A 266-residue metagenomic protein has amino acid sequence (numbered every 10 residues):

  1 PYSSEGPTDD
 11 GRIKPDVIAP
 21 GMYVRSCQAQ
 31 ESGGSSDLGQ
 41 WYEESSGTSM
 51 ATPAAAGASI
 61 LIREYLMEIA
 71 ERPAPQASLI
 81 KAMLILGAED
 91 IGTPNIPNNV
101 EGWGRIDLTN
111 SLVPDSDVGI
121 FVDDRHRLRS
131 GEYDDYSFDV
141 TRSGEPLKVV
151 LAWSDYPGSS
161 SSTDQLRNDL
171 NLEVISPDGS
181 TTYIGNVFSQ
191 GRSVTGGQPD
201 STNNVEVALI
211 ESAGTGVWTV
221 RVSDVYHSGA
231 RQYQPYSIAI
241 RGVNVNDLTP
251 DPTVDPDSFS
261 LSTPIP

Functional and structural regions predicted by a protein language model:
P1-S26, I85-A88, E145-P157: Catalytic-core segments of hydrolase enzymes
G21-N95: Hydrolase catalytic cores
M22, E89-G92, S154-Y156, D178-S180 (+1 more regions): Acidic glycine-/aspartate-rich tracts in secreted/extracellular proteins
Q28-Q30, S176-S180, N244: Solvent-exposed strand-loop boundary residues in beta-sheet-rich modules
W41-E43, P97, E173-A239: Noncatalytic accessory or regulatory domains flanking protease catalytic cores in secreted, cell-surface, and selected
P97-N168, Q232-L248, L261: Secreted peptidase-domain scaffold signal
F259-P266: Short, solvent-exposed loop/linker segments at the N-terminal edge of repeated beta-sheet extracellular domains
